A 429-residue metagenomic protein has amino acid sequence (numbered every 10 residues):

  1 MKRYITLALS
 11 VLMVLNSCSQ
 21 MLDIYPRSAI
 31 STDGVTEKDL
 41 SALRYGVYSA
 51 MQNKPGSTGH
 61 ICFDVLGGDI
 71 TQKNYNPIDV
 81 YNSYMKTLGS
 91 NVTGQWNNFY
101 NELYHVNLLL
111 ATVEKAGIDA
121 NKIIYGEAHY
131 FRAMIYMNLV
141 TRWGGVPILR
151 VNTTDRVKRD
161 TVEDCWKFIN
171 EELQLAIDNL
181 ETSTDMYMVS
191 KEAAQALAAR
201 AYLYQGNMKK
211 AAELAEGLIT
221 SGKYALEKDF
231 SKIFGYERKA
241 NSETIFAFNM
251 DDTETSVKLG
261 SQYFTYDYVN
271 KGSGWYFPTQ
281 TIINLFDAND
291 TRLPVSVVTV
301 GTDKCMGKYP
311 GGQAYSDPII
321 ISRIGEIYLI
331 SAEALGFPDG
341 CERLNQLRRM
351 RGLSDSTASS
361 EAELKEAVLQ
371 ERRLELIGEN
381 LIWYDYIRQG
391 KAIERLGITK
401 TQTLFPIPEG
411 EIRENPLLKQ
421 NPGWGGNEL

Functional and structural regions predicted by a protein language model:
C18, F99, F168, V257-G260 (+1 more regions): Long, intrinsically disordered, low-complexity segments
C18-H60, A215, G397-L429: Membrane-proximal, proline-rich intrinsically disordered regions
S28-G34, T58-Y75, V146, T182-G260 (+1 more regions): Short, surface-exposed recognition loops and adjoining beta-strand edges that mediate ligand/DNA contacts, enriched
S41, Y45, N76-W143, D155 (+6 more regions): Conserved, well-structured interaction surfaces
T71, P77, Y81, A215-I319: Hydrophobic-face positions in mid-chain alpha helices that act as interaction patches
